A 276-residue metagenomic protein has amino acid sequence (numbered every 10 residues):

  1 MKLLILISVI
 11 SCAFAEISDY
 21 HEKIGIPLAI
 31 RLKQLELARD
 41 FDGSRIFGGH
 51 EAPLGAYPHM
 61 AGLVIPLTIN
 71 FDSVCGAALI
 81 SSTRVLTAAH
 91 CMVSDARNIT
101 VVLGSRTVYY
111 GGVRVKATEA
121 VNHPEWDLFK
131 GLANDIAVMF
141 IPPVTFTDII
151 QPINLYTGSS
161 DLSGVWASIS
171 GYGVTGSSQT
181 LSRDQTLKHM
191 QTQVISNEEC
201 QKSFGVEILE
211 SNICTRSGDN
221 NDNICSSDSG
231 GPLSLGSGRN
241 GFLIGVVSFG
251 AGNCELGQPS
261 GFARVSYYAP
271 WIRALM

Functional and structural regions predicted by a protein language model:
K2-L86, I99-S105, D184: Protease-domain processing segments flanking chymotrypsin-fold serine proteases, especially trypsin-like
E51-A56, L79, V93-S94, Y109 (+6 more regions): Extracellular/periplasmic catalytic domains that process cell-envelope and extracellular macromolecules
M60-L67, V165-M276: Extracellular trypsin-like serine protease catalytic domains
G62, T100-V102, I136-F140, S168: Soluble periplasmic/extracytoplasmic beta-strand elements of cell-envelope proteins
L63-P66, V85-A88, V93-W126, M190 (+1 more regions): Conserved H-D interstitial segment of serine endopeptidase catalytic domains
V85-A89, L132-T157, T186-H189: Conserved active-site neighborhood of the chymotrypsin/trypsin-like protease fold
C91-V93, T107-V108, L128, P143-T147 (+4 more regions): Solvent-exposed loop/turn segments at secondary-structure junctions within structured extracellular/periplasmic domains
V121-D127, P143-D184: Active-site substrate-binding loop(s) of clan PA
